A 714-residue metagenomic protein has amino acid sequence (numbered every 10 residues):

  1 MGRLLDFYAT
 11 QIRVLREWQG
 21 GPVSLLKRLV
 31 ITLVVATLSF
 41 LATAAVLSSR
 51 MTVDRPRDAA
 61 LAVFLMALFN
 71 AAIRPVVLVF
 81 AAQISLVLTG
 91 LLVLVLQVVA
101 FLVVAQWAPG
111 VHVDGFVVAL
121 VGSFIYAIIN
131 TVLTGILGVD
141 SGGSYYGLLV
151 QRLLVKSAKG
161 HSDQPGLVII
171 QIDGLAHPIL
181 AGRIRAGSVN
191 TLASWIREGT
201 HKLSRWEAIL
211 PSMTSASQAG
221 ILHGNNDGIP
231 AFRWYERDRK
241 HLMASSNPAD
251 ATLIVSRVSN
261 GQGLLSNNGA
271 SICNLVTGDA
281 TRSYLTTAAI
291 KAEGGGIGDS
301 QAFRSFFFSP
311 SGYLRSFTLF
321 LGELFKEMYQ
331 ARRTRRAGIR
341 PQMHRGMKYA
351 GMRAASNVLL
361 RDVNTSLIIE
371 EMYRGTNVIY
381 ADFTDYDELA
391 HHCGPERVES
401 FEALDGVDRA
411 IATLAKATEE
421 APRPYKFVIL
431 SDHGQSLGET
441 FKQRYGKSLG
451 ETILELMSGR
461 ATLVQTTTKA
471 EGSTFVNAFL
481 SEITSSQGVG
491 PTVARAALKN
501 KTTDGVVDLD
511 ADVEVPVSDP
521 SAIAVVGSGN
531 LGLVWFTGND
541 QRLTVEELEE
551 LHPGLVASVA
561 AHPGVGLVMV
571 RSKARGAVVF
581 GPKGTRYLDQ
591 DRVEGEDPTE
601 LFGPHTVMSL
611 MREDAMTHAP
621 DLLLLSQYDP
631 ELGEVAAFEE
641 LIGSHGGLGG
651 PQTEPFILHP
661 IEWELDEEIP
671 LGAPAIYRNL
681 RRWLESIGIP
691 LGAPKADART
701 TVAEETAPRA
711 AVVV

Functional and structural regions predicted by a protein language model:
G2-V117, V132-S141: Juxtamembrane/disordered regions of integral membrane proteins
G142-S144, G224-G394, V526-F536, D540-L543 (+4 more regions): His/Asp/Glu-rich, glycine-adjacent segments that coordinate divalent cations and/or stabilize oxyanion chemistry on
G166, H177-S309, A461-K499, T503-D510 (+3 more regions): Active-site nucleophile/metal-coordination loop of metallo-enzymes that catalyze phosphate/sulfate and related
R183-S188, A289-E293, G394-S400, L437-I453 (+4 more regions): Short secondary-structure boundary/capping segments
H223-E236, G296-F303, I368, F401-A412 (+2 more regions): Acidic, His- and aromatic-enriched active-site or binding-groove loops in soluble protein domains that engage sugars
K240, S246-S259, N268, N274-D279 (+3 more regions): Active-site neighborhoods of enzymes that stabilize oxyanions during catalysis
V358-L359, V363, E371, I379 (+3 more regions): A long, amphipathic alpha-helix that forms part of the scaffold/cap immediately adjacent to metal-dependent active
D408-G446, A577-F580, L625: Metal-dependent active-site segment of extracytoplasmic phospho-/sulfohydrolases and closely related
